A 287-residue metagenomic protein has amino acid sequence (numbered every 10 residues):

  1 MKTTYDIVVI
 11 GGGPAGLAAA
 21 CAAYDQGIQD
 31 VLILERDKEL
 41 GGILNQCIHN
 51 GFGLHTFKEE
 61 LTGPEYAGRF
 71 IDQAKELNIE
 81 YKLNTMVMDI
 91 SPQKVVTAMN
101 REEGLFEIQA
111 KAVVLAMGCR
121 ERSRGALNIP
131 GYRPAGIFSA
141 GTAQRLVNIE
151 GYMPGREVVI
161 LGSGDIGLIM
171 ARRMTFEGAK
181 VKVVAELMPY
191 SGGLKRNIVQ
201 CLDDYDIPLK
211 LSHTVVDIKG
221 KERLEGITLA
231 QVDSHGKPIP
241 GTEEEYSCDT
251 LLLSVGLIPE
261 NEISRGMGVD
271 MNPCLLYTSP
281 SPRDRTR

Functional and structural regions predicted by a protein language model:
K2-I10, G68-E157, S234-G241, L252 (+1 more regions): FAD-binding core/adjacent interface of flavoenzyme oxidoreductases
Y5-R69, G155-N197, N272: Beta1-alpha1 glycine-rich phosphate/pyrophosphate-binding loop at the start of Rossmann-like nucleotide-binding domains
A18, A22-A23, R36, V113 (+6 more regions): Hydrophobic/aromatic ligand-binding patch that stacks against planar heteroaromatic rings of cofactors or nucleotides
I33-E35, K82-L83, L115-M117, F138-S139 (+5 more regions): General beta-strand structural signal in soluble alpha/beta enzymes
E39-L40, R122, R285: Active-site loop signature of alpha/beta-hydrolase-fold enzymes
A74-S91, V96-A98, I108, T175-G266 (+1 more regions): A Rossmann-like FAD-binding core segment of flavoenzymes
L115, R122-Y205, D217-I218: Predominantly flavin-linked oxidoreductase catalytic cores and closely associated redox partners
Y277-R287: Single conserved hydrophobic/aromatic residue that forms the stacking wall/gate of nucleotide- or nucleobase-binding
